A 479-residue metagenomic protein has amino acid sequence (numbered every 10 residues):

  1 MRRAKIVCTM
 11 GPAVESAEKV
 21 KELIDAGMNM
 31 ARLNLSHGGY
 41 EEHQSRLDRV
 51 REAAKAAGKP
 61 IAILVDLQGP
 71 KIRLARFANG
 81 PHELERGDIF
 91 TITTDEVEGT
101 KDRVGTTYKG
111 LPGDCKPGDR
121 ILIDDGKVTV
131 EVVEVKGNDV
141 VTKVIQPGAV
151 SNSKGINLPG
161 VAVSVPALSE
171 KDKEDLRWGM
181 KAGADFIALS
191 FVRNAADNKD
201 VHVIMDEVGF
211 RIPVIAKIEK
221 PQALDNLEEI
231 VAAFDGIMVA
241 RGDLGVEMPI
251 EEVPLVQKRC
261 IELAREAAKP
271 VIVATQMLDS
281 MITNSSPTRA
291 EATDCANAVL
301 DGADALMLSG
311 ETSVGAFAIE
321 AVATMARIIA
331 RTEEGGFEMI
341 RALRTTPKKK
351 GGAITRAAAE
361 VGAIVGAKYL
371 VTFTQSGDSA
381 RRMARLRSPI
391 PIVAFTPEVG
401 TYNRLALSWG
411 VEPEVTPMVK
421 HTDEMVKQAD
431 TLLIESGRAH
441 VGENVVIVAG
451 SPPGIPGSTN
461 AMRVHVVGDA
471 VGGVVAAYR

Functional and structural regions predicted by a protein language model:
M1-R479: Non-catalytic helical/linker scaffolds that mediate oligomerization, partner binding, and domain coupling around large
